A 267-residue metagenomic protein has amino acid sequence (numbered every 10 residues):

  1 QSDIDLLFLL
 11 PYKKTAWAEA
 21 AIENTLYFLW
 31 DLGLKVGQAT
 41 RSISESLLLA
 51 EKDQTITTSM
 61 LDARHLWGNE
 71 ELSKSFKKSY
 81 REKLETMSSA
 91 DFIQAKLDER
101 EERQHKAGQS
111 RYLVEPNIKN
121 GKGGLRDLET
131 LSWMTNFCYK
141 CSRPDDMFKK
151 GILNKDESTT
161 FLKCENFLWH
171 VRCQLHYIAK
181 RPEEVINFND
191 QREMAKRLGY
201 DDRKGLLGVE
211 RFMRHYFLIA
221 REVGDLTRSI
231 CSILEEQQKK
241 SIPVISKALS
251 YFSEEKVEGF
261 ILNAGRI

Functional and structural regions predicted by a protein language model:
Q1-I267: A nucleotide- and high-energy phosphate-metabolite-utilizing enzyme signature
